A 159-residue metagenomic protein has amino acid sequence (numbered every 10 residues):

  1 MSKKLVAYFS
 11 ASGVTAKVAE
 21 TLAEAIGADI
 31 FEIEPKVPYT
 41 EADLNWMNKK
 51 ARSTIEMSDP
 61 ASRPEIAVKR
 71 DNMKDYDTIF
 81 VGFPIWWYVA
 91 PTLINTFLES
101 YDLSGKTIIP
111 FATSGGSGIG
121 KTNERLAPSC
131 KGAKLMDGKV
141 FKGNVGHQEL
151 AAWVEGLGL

Functional and structural regions predicted by a protein language model:
M1-T78, Y88-A90, N95-E99, Q148-L159: N-terminal beta1-alpha1-beta2 submodule of the flavodoxin-like/Rossmannoid cofactor-binding fold
I26-A28, K106, A133: A structural micro-motif
M73, E99-G105, S129-C130: Short, conserved loop/helix-junction motifs that constitute active-site signature segments in enzyme catalytic cores
F83-P84: Glycine-rich, N-terminal phosphate-binding loop of Rossmann-like dinucleotide-binding domains
W87-Y88, G116: Acidic catalytic loop of the alpha/beta-hydrolase fold
I109-G146: Short, glycine-/small-residue-rich phosphate/pyrophosphate-handling segment
